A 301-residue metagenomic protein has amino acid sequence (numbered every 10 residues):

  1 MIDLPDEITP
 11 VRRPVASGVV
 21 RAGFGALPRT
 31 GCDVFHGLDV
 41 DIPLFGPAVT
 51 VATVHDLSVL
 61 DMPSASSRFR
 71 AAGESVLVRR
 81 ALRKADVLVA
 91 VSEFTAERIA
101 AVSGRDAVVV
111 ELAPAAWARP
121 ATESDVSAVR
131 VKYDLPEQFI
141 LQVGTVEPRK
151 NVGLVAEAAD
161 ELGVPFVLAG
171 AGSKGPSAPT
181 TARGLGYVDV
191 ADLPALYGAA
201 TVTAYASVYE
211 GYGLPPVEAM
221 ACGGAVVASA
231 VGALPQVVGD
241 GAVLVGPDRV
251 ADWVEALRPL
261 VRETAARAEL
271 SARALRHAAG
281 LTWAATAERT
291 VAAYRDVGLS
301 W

Functional and structural regions predicted by a protein language model:
M1-W301: Carbohydrate transferase catalytic cores enriched for Leloir-type hexosyltransferases
